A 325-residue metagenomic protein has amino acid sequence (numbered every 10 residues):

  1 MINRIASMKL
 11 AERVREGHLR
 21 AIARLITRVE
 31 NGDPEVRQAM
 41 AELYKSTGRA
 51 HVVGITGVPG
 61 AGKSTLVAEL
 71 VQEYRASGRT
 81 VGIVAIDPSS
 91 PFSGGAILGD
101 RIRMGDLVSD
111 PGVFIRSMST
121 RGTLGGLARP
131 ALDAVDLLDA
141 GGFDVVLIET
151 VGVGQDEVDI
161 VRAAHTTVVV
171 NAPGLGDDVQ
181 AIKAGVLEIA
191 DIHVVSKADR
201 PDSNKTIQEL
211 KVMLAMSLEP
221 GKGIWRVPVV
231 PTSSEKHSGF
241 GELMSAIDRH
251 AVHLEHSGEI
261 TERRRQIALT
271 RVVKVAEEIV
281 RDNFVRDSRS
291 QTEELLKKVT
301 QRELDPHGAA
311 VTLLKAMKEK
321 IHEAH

Functional and structural regions predicted by a protein language model:
I5-V53, V58-A61, V67-D156, V161-D178: Nucleotide-state-sensitive switch-loop elements of NTP-binding domains
K9-A11, M118, H193-V195, P228-T232 (+2 more regions): Short hinge/gating elements
H18, D87, E149, S196 (+3 more regions): Residue-level signal for inorganic ion chemistry
M40-T47, V53-P59, D305-K320, H325: Short, charged early-sequence alpha-helical segments and their helix-coil boundaries
I97, A134, D159, A163 (+5 more regions): Alpha-helical scaffold elements adjacent to nucleotide-binding pockets in ATP/GTP-utilizing enzyme cores
I160, P173-P201: Flexible active-site lid/hinge loop adjacent to a nucleotide/diphosphate and Mg2+-phosphate binding pocket
I192, A198-H253: Canonical P-loop GTPase G-domain recognition
P231, E242-I321: Long, well-ordered amphipathic alpha-helical subdomains in the mid-to-C-terminal portions of large enzyme subunits
